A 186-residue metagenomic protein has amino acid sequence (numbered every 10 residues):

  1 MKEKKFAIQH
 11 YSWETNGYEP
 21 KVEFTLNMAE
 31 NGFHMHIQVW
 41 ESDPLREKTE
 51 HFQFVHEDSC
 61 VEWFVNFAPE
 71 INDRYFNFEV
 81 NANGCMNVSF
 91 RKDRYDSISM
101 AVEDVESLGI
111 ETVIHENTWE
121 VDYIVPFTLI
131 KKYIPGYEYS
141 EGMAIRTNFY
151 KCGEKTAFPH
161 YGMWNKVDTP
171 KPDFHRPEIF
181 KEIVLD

Functional and structural regions predicted by a protein language model:
M1-D186: Structural preference for beta-rich elements and adjacent junctions enriched in aromatics
